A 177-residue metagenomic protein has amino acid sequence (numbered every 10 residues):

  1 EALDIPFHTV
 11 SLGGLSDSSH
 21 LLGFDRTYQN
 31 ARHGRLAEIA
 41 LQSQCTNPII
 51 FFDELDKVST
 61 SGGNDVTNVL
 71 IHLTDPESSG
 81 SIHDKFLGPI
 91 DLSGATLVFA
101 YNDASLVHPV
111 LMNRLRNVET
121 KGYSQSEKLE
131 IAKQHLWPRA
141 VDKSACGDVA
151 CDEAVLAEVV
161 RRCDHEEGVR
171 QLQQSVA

Functional and structural regions predicted by a protein language model:
E1-L12, L41-Q42, I71: Walker A/P-loop
L3, L22, S43-P48, N64 (+2 more regions): Short loop/turn elements that form and flank the Walker-type P-loop nucleotide-binding site in RecA-like NTPase cores
L3, R32-H33, P48, E54 (+4 more regions): Helical "lid/switch" subdomain of P-loop NTPase nucleotide-binding domains
L12-Q44: Short glycine-rich substrate-engagement loop in P-loop NTPases that contacts/grips substrate
L21, D53, L70, L97-A100 (+3 more regions): Conserved RecA-like P-loop NTPase ATPase core
S43-N47, F51, I82-N102, G147-D152: AAA+/SF3 P-loop NTPase mechanochemical coupling elements
Q44, D103-N113, N117-Q174: Conserved C-terminal "switch" segment of AAA+ ATPases
F51-D91, N113: Conserved catalytic/switch belt of AAA+ P-loop NTPases
